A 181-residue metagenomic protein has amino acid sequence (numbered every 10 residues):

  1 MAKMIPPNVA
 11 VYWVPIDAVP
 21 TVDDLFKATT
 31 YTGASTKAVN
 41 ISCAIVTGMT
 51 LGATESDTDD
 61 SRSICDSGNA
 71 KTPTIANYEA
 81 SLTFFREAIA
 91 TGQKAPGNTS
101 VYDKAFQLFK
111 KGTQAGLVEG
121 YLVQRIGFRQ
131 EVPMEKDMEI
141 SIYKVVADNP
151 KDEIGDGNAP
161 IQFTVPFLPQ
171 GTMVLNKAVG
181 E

Functional and structural regions predicted by a protein language model:
A2-E87, K144-A159: Solvent-exposed edge beta-strands and adjacent loop segments that serve as assembly or binding interfaces
I16-S35, Q130-V132, T164-E181: Short secondary-structure transition/capping segments
I64-I140, T172-E181: Extracellular/virion structural assembly segments
M138-E181: Mixed-charge, glycine-accented linear interaction segment located at domain edges/termini
